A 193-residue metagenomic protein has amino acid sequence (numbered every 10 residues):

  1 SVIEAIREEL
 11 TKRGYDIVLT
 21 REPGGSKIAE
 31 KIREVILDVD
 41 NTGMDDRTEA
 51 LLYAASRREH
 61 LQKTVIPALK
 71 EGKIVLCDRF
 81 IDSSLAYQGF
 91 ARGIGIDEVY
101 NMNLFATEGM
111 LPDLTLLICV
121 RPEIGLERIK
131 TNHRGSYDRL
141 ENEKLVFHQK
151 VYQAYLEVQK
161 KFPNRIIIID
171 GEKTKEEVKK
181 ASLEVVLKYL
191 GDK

Functional and structural regions predicted by a protein language model:
V2: Hydrophobic positions on the alpha1 helix immediately C-terminal to the Walker A/P-loop
A5-E9, I118, E123-K193: NTP-dependent small-molecule kinase module
Y15-T107: ATP-dependent small-molecule kinase phosphotransfer cores that center on conserved nucleotide phosphate-binding segments
T20, L76, L114-L116, I167-I169: Hydrophobic/aromatic beta-strand patches that form the interior of the parallel beta-sheet core in alpha/beta enzyme
K27, I94-D97, M110, V120 (+2 more regions): Generic recognition of short, well-ordered alpha-helical interface segments
C77-R79, E108-I129: Conserved phosphate-donor/acceptor-positioning beta-strand/loop module used by diverse small-molecule
